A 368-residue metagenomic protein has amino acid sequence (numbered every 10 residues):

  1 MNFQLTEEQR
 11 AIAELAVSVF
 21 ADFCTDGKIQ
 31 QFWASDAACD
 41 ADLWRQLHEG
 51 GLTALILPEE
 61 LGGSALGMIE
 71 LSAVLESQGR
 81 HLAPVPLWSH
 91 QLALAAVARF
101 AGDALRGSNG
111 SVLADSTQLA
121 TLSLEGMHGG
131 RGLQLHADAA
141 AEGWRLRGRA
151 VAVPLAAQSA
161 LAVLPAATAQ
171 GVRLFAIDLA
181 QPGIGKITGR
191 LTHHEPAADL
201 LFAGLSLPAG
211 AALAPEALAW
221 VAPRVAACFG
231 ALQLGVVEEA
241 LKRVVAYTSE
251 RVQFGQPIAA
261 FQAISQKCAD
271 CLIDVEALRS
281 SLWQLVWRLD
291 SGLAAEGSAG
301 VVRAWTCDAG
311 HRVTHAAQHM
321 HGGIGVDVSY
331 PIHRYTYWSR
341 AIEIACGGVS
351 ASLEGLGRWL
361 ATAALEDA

Functional and structural regions predicted by a protein language model:
M1-H81, D103-A104, S116, P223-A368: Alpha-helical interface subdomain recognition
P84-D103: N-terminal glycine-rich flavin-associated loop
A98, R147-G183: A short core secondary-structure module
L113-A114, D138-A139, P154-Q158, A167-A169 (+2 more regions): Solvent-exposed alpha-helices and their adjacent loops that cap or buttress functional pockets in soluble metabolic
D115-M127: A short, Trp-centered hydrophobic/proline-enriched beta-strand micro-motif
Q118, R131, A157-A160, G171 (+3 more regions): A generic structural signal for well-ordered coil/turn residues at beta-strand boundaries that shape enzyme active-site
G130-R147, L293: Cytochrome P450 C-terminal beta-domain/meander region
L133, A152-P154, D178-A209, E216-A217: Flexible, small-/acidic-enriched active-site or ligand-binding loops
